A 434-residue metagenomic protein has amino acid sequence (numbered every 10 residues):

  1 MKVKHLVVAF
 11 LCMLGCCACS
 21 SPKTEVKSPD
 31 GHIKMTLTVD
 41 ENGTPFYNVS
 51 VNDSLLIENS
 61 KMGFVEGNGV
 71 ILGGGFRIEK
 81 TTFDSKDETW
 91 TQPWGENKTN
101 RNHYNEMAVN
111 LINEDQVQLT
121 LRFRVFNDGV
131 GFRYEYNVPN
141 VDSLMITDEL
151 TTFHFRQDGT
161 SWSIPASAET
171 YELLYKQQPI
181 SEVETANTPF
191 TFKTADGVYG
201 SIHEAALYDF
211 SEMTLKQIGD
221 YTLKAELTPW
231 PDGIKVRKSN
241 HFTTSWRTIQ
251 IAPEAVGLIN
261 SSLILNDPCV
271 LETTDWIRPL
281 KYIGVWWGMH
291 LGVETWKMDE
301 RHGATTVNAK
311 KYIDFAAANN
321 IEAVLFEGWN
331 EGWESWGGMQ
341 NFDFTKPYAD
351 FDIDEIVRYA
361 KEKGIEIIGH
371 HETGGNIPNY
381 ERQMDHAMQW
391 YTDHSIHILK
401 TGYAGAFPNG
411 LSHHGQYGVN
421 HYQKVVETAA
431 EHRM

Functional and structural regions predicted by a protein language model:
M1-T24: Bacterial Sec-dependent N-terminal signal peptides
K23-E272: N-terminal accessory beta-strand-rich subdomains and adjacent acidic, glycine-rich linkers that precede catalytic cores
T120-L121, I234-R237, K311-I313, E355-I356 (+2 more regions): Generic recognition of flexible, low-complexity loop/linker segments
Y134, A316, G402: Conserved, mostly hydrophobic/aromatic
Y134, N140, E254-A255, G288-L291 (+3 more regions): Solvent-exposed loop/turn segments at secondary-structure junctions within structured extracellular/periplasmic domains
L150, I180, P189-T191, I313 (+3 more regions): Short amphipathic alpha-helical segments and helix-helix/interface helices
S239-N319, A323: An acidic-aromatic substrate-binding cleft motif
G328-M434: Aromatic- and carboxylate-enriched substrate-binding clefts and catalytic-loop regions of carbohydrate-active enzymes
